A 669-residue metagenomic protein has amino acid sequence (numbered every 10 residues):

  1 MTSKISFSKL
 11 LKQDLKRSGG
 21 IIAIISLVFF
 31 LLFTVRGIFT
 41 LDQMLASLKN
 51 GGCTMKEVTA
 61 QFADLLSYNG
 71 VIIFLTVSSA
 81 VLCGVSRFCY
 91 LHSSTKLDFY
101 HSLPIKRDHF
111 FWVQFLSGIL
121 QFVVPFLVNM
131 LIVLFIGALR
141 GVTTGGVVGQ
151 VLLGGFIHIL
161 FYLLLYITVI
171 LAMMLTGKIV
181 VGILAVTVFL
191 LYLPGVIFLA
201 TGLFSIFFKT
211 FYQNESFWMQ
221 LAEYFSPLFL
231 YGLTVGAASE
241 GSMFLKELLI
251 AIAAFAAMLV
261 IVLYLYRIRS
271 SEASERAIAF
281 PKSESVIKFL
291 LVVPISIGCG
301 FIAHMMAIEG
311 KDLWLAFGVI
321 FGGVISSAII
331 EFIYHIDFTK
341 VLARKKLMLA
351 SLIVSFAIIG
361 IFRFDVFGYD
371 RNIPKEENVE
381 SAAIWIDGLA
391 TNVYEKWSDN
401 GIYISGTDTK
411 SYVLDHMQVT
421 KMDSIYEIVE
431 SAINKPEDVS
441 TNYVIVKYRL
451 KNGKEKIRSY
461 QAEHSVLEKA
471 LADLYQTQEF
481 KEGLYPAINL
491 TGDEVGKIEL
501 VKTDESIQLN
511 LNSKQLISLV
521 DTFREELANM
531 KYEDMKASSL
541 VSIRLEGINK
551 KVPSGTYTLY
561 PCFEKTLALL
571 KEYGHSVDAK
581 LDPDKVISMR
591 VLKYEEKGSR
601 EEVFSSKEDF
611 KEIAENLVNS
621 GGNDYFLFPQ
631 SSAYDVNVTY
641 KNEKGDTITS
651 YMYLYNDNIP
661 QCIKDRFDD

Functional and structural regions predicted by a protein language model:
M1-S26: Aromatic- and glycine-rich beta-strand/loop motifs that create alpha-glucan
K4, F39-D64, P194-K282, I297-A316 (+3 more regions): Terminal transmembrane helical anchor/hairpin motif
Q61-A63, S117-G177, V181, P194-I197 (+1 more regions): Secretory targeting signals
S67-K96: Long, hydrophobic alpha-helical segments
K106-G118: Membrane-interface alpha-helices at helix entry/exit sites of multi-pass transporters
V180-L193, I320-F321, A343-S355: Central hydrophobic cores of alpha-helical transmembrane segments in multi-pass integral membrane proteins
K288-I295, I330-R371: Internal/C-terminal transmembrane anchor helices
R344-S351, I361-D669: Function-determining sites in protein domains
